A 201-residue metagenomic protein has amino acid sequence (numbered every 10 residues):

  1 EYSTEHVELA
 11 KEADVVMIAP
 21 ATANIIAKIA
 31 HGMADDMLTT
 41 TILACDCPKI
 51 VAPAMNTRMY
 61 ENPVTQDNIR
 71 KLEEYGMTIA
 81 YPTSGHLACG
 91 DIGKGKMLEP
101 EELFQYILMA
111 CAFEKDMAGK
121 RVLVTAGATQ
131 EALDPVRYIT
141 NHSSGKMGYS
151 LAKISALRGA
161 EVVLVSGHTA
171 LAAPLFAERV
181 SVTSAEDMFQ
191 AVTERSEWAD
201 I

Functional and structural regions predicted by a protein language model:
E1-K49, T57-G145, Y149-I201: A cross-family phosphate/adenosyl-ligand binding-site feature
